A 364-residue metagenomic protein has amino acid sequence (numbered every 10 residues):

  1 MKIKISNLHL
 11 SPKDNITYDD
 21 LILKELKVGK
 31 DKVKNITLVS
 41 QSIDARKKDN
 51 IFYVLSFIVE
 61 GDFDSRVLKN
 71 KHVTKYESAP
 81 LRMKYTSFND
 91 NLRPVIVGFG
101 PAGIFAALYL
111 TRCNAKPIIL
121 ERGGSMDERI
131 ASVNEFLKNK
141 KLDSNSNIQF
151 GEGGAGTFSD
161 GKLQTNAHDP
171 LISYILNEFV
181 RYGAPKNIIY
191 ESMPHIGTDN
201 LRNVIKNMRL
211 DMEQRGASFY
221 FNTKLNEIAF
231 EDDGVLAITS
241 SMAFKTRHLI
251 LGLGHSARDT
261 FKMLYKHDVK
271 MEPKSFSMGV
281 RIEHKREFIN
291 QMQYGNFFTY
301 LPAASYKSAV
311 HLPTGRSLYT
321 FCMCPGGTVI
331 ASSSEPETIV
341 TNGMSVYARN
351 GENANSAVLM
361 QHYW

Functional and structural regions predicted by a protein language model:
M1-Y53, I58-Y182, K186-W364: Residues forming the flavin
